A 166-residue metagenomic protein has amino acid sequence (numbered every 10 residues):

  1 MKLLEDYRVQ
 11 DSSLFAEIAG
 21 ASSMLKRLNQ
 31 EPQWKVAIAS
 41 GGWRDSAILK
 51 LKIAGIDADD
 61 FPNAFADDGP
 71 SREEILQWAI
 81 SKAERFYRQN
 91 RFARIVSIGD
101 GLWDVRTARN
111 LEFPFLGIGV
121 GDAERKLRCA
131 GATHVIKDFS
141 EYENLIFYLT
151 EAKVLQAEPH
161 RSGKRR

Functional and structural regions predicted by a protein language model:
M1-L4: Membrane-embedded alpha-helical bundles of multi-pass transporters/translocases, especially carrier/permease families
D6-I38, R44, I48: Short, acidic loop-to-helix structural element flanking the phosphoryl-transfer center in phosphate-processing enzymes
A16-G20, G42-W43, D67, D100 (+2 more regions): Short beta->alpha linker loops
A37, G42-V96, L102-L111: Substrate-recognition "cap/lid" segment bordering the active-site pocket of phosphatases
A64, H134-E141: Short acidic-hydrophobic, aromatic-tinged amphipathic segments that line or gate anion-handling sites
S97-H134: Acidic, Mg2+-coordinating phosphoryl-transfer loop and its flanking beta/alpha structural elements, shared across
Y142-L155: Short amphipathic alpha-helix with an adjacent loop that forms part of the alpha/beta core around
P159, R165: Cationic, low-complexity basic patches in intrinsically disordered or flexible, solvent-exposed regions
